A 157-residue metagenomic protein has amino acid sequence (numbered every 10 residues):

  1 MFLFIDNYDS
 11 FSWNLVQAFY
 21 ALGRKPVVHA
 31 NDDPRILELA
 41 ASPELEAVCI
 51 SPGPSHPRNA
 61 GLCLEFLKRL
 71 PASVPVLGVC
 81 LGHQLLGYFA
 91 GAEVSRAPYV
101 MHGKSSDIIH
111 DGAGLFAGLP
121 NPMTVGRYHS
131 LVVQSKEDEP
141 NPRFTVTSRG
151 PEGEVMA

Functional and structural regions predicted by a protein language model:
M1-V74, L81: N-terminal beta1-alpha1 cap of cysteine-dependent amidohydrolase-like domains
Y8, Y99, P151: Short coil/turn segments
Y20, L37-S42, L86-Y88, K136-P140: Short loop/helix-cap segments at secondary-structure boundaries that form the rim of catalytic
P26-V28, V94, V146: Generic structural signal for residues in well-ordered beta-strands
A30-D32, R96, R127: Short loop/edge segments at beta-strand edges and connector loops that shape dinucleotide/nucleotide cofactor-binding
D33-L37, H102-G103, V133, E154-V155: A short acidic, often aromatic-flanked loop/helix-cap motif at beta-alpha or helix-coil junctions that lines enzyme
L45-G118, P122-T124: Cysteine-nucleophile active-site neighborhood
G114-A157: Catalytic beta-strand/loop cores that center a nucleophilic Ser/Cys/Thr and support acyl-enzyme chemistry
